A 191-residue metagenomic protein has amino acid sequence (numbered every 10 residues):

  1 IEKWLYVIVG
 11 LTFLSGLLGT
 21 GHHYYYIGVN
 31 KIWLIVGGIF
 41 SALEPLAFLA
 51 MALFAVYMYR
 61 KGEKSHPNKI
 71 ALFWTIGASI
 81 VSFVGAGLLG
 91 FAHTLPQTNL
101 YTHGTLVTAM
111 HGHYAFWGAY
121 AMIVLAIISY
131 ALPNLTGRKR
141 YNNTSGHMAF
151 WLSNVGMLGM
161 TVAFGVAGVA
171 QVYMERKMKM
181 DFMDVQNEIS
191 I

Functional and structural regions predicted by a protein language model:
I1-Y24, G37-Y59, F73-L95, A109-L135 (+1 more regions): Hydrophobic cores of alpha-helical transmembrane segments in multi-pass integral membrane proteins
I27-G37: Membrane-helix interface and helix-disruption motif detector
N68-L72: Cytosolic juxtamembrane helix and N-cap/initiation of the first transmembrane helix
N99-T108: Flexible, glycine/threonine-enriched loop-and-boundary segments that flank and lead into catalytic domains of large
